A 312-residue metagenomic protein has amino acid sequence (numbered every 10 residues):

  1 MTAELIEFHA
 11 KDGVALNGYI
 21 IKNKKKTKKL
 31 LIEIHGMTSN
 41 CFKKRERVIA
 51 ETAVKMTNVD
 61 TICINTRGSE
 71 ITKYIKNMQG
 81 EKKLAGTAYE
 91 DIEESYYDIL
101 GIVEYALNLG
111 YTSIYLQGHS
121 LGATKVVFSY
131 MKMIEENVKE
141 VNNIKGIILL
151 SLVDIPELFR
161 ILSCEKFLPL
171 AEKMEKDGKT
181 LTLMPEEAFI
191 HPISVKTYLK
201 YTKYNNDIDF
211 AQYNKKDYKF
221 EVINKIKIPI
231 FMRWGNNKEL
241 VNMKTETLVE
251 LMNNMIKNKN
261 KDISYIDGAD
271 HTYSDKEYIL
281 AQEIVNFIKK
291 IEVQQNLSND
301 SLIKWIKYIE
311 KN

Functional and structural regions predicted by a protein language model:
M1-K25: N-terminal cap/lid segment of alpha/beta-hydrolase-fold proteins
K24-M78: Short, surface-exposed "cap/lid" segments of acyl-processing enzymes
K83-N108: Alpha/beta-hydrolase active-site loop
E104-E175, N205: Primarily recognizes the serine-hydrolase "nucleophile elbow" in alpha/beta-hydrolase and SGNH/GDSL folds
I226, M232-W234: Short beta-strand/loop motif that positions the catalytic acidic residue of the alpha/beta-hydrolase fold
E239-L248: Conserved alpha/beta-hydrolase "acid-adjacent" motif
I263-A269: Short glycine-rich catalytic loops that host catalytic nucleophiles or stabilize transition states across multiple
A269-I279: Catalytic histidine-centered segment of alpha/beta-hydrolase-like enzymes
